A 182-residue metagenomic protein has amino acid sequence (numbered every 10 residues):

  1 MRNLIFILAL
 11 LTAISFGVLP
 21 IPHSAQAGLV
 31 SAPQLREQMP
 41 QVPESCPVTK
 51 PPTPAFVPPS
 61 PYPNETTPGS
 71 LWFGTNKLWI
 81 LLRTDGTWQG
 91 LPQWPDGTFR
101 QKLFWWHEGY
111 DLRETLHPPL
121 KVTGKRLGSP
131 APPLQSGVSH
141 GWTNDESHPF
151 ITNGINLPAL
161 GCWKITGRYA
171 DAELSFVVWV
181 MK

Functional and structural regions predicted by a protein language model:
M1-L4: Positively charged n-region of N-terminal signal peptides that target proteins for export
I7-V18: Bacterial N-terminal signal peptides
V18-A27: Signal peptide processing junction and immediate N-terminal pro/mature segment of secreted/exported proteins
G28-P158, C162-K182: Contiguous segments within soluble domain cores/interaction surfaces
